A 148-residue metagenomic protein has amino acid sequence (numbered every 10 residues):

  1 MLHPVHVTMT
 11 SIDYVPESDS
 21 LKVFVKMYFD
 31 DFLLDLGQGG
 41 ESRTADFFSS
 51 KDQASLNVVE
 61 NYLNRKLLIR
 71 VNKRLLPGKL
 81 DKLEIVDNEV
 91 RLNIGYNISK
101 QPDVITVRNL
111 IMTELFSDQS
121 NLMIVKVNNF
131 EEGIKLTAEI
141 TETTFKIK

Functional and structural regions predicted by a protein language model:
L2-K148: N-terminal soluble domains immediately following signal/targeting peptides that reside in extracytoplasmic
